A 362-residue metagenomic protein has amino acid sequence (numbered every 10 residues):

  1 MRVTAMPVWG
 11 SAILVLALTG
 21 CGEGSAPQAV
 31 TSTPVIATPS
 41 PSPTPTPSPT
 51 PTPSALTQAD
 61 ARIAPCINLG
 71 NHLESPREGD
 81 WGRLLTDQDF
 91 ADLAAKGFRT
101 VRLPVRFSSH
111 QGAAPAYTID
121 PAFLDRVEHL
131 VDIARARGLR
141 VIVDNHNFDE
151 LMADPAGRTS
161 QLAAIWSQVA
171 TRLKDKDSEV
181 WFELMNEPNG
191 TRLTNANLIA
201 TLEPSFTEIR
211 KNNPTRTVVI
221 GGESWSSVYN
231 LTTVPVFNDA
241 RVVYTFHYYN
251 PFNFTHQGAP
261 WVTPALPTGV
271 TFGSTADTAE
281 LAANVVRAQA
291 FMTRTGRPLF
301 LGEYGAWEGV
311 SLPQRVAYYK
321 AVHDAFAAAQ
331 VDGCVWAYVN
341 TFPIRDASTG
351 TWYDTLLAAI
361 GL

Functional and structural regions predicted by a protein language model:
M1-G10: Bacterial N-terminal signal peptides that target proteins for export
A17-G20: C-terminal motif of bacterial Sec signal peptides marking the signal peptidase cleavage site
G22-S25: Bacterial signal peptide processing site
T31-S54: Ser/Thr-rich, Proline-interspersed low-complexity disordered segments
T57-T217, G222-L231, R241, F342 (+1 more regions): Active-site mouth of glycoside hydrolases
D120, T159-L162, P235-N238, W261-T263 (+3 more regions): Short, hinge-like loop/turn segments at secondary-structure boundaries
A163-D277, A282-W307, D324, A328-V331: Active-site region of glycoside hydrolase catalytic domains
S311-L362: Aromatic-rich peripheral "rim/lid" segments of glycoside hydrolase catalytic domains that contact and position glycan
